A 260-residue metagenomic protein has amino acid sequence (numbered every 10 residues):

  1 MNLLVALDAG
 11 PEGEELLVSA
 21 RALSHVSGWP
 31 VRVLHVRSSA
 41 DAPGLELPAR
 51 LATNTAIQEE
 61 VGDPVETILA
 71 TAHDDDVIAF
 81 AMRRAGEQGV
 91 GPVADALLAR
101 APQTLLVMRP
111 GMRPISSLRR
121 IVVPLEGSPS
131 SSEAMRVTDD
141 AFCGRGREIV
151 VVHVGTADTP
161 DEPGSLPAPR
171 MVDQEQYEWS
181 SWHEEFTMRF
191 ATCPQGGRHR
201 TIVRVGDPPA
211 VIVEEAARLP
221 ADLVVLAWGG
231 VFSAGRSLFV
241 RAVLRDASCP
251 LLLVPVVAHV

Functional and structural regions predicted by a protein language model:
M1-T55, R120-V172, A191-G196, D246 (+1 more regions): Small/aliphatic-rich secondary-structure junction motif
L4, E14, R50-L51, T71 (+6 more regions): Membrane-embedded alpha-helical bundles that form conduits across membranes
A9, A79-A99, I115-L118, L223-D246 (+1 more regions): Glycine-rich, Arg-bearing micro-motifs that act as flexible, cationic patches
R21, E66, D95, R136 (+2 more regions): Active-site phosphate/pyrophosphate- and oxyanion-stabilizing loops and adjacent acidic/basic residues in soluble
S38, A49-I78, R84-Q88, D95 (+2 more regions): Structural beta-alpha unit
A96-P110, C249-P255: Short, acidic/small-residue loops that bind anionic groups at enzyme active sites
P169-S181: A short acidic, glycine-rich active-site loop that binds or catalyzes chemistry on phosphate/adenosine moieties
